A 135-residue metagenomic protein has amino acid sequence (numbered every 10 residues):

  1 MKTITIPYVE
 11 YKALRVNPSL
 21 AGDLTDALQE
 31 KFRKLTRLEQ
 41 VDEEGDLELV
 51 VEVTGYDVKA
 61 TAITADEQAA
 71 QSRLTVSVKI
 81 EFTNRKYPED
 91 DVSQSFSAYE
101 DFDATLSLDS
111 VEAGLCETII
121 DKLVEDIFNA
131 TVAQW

Functional and structural regions predicted by a protein language model:
M1-D26, E30, L35-R37, D42 (+3 more regions): A structural "domain/chain start" motif
K34-L38, G45-D91, Y99-S110, G114 (+1 more regions): Surface-exposed short loop/turn segments
E112-W135: Compositionally biased, intrinsically disordered linkers/stalks adjacent to structured regions
